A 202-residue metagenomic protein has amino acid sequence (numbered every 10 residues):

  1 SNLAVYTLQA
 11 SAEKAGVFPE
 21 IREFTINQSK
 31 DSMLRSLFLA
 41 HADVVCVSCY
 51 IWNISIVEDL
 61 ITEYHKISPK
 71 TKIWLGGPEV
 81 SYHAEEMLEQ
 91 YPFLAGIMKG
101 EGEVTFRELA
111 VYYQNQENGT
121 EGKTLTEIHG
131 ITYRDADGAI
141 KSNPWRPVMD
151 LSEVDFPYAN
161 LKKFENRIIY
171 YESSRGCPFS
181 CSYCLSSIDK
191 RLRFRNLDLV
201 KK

Functional and structural regions predicted by a protein language model:
S1, N53, R193: Aromatic-acidic/polar surface patches that form glycan- and anion
N2, L125-I128, R167, P178: A structure-centric signal for secondary-structure junctions around beta-strands
A4, L8-S11, F18-W145: Glycine-rich beta-alpha loop elements in corrinoid/cobalamin-binding modules across cobalamin-dependent enzymes
F24-I26, V80, P147, A159 (+2 more regions): Hydrophobic pocket-lining residues within nucleotide cofactor-binding pockets
S29, H83, T124, D150 (+2 more regions): Helix N-cap and loop-to-helix transition residues
W145-L151: A short, sequence-level motif marking secondary-structure junctions
S152-K202: Radical SAM [4Fe-4S] cluster-binding motif and immediate context
